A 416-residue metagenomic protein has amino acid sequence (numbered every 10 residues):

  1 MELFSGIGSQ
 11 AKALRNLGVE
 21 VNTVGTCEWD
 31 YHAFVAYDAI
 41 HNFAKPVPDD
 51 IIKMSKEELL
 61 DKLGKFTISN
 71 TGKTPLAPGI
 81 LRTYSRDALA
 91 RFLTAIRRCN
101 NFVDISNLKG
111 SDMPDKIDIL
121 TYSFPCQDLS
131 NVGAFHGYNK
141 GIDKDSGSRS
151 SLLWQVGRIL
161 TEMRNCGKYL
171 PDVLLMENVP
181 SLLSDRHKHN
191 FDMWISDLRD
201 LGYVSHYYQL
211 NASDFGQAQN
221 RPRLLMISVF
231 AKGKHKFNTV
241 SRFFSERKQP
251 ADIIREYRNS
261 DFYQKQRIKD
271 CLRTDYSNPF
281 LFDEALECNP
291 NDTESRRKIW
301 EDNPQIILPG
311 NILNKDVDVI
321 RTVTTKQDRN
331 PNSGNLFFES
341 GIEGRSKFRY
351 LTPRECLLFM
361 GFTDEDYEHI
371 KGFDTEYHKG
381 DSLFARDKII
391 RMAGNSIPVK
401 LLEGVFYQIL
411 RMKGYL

Functional and structural regions predicted by a protein language model:
M1-L170, P180-D185, H189: Core alpha/beta nucleotide-donor-binding catalytic domains of modification enzymes
I40, R242-F243, F337-G341: Short Gly/aromatic-enriched secondary-structure transition segments
L108-I119, N131-T322: Class I S-adenosyl-L-methionine
F124-L129, A231-K232, D328: Short glycine-rich anion-binding loops that position phosphate/pyrophosphate groups of nucleotides and phosphorylated
F124-P125, P171, A218, P398: Proline-centered helix-kink/hinge sites
E284-L416: C-terminal target-recognition/interaction regions appended to catalytic cores
